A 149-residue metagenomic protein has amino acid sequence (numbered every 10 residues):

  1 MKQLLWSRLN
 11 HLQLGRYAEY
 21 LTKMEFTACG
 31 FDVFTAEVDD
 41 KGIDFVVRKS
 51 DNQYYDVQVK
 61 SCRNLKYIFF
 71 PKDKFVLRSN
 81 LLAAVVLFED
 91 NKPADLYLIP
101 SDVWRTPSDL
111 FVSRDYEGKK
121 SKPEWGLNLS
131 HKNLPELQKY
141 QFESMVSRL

Functional and structural regions predicted by a protein language model:
M1-K41, V46-L149: Mixed-charge (Asp/Glu-Lys/Arg
